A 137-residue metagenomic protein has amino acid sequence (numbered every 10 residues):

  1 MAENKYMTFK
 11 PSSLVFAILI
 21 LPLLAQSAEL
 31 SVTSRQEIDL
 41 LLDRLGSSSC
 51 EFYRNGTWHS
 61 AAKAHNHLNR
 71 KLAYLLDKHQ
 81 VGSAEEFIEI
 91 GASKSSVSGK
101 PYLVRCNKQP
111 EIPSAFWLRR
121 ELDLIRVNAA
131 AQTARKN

Functional and structural regions predicted by a protein language model:
M1-N4, D39: A generic "functional-site adjacency" signal
E3-L14: Bacterial N-terminal signal peptides that target proteins for export
I20-A25: N-terminal signal peptide c-region/cleavage motif recognized by signal peptidases
A28-K71: N-terminal secretory signal peptides
G56-N137: Compact alpha-helical subdomains of small soluble proteins
